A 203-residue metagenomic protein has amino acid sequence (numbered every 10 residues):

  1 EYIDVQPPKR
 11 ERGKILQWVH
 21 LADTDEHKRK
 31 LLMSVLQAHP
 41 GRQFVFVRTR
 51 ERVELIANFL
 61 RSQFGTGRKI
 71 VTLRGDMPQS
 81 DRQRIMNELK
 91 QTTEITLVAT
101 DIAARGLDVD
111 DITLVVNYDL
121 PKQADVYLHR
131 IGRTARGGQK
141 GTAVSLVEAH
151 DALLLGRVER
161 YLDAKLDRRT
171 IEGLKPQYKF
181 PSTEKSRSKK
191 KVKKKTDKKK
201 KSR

Functional and structural regions predicted by a protein language model:
E1-F180: Conserved helicase RecA-like core
K179-R203: Intrinsically disordered, Lys/Arg-rich low-complexity segments
